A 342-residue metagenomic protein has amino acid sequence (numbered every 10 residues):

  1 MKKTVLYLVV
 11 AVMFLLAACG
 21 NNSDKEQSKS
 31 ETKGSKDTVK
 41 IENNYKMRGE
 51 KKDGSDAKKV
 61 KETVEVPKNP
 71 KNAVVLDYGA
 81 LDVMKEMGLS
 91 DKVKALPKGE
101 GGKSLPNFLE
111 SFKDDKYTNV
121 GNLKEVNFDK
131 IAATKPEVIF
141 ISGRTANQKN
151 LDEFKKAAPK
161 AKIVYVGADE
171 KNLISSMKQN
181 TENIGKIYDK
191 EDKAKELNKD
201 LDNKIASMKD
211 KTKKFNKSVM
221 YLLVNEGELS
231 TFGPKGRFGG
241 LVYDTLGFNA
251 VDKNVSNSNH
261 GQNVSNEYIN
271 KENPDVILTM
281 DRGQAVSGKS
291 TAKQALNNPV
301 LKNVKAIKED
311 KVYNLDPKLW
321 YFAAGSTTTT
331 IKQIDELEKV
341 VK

Functional and structural regions predicted by a protein language model:
T4-V5, G20-L81, E191-M220, G288 (+1 more regions): Bacterial Sec-exported substrate-binding components of ABC uptake systems
L15-A18: C-terminal motif of bacterial Sec signal peptides marking the signal peptidase cleavage site
Y45-R48, A57-V60, T118-N127, S256-V264: Short helix-initiation/N-cap motifs at beta->coil->alpha
V75-K130, G143: A short, structured surface patch at a secondary-structure boundary
G99-G102, T231-H260, P317: Alpha-helical, coiled-coil/dimerization segments enriched in small aliphatic residues
G99-P106, L123, A146-N150, V166-N183 (+2 more regions): Extracytoplasmic ligand-binding site segments that recognize negatively charged/polar headgroups
A133-I141, P159, I269, N273-I277: Proline-aspartate-enriched helix->loop->beta-strand connector
S176, K186, D275-K342: Structured C-terminal subdomain patch of bacterial secreted/periplasmic proteins
